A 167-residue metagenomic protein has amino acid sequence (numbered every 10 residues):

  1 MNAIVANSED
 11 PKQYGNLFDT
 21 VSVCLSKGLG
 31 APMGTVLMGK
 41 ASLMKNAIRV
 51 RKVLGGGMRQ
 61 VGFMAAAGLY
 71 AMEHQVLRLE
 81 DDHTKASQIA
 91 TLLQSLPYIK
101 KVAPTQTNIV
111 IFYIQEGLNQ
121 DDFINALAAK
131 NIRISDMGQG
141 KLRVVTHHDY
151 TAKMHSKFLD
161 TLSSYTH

Functional and structural regions predicted by a protein language model:
M1-Q115, Q120-K130, S135-Y150, M154 (+1 more regions): Conserved PLP-enzyme active-site core in the AAT-like
